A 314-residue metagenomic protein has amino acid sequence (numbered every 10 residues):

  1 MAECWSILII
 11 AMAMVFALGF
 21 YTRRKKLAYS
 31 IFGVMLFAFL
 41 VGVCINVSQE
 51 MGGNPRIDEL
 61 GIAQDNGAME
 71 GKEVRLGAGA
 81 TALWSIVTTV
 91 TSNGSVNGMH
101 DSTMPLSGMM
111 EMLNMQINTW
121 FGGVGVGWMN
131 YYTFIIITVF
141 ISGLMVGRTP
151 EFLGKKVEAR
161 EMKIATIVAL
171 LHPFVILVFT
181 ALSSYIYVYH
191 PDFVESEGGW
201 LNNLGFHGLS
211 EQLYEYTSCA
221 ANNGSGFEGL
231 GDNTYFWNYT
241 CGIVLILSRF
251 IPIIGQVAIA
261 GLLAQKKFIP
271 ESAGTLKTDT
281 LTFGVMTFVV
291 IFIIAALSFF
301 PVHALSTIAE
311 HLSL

Functional and structural regions predicted by a protein language model:
M1-L314: Membrane-proximal intracellular helices of multi-pass ion channels
